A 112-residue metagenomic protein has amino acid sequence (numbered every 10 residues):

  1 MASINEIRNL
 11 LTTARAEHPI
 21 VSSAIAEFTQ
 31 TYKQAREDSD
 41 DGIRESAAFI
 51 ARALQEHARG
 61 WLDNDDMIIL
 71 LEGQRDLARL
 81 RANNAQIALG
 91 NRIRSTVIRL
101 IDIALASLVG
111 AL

Functional and structural regions predicted by a protein language model:
M1-L112: Cationic, hydrophobic amphipathic alpha-helical membrane-interacting segments
